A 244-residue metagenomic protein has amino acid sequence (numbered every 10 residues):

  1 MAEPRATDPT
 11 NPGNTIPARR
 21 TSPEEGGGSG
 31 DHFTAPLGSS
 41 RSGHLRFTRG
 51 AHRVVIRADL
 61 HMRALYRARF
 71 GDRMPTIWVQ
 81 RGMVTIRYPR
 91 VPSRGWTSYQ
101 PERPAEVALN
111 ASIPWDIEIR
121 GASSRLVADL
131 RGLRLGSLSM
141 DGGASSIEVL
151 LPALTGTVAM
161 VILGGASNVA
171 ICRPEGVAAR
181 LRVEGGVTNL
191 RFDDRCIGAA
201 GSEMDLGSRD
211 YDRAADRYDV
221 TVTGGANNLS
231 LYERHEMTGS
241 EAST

Functional and structural regions predicted by a protein language model:
M1-T34, G239-T244: Gly/Pro-rich, low-complexity intrinsically disordered segments
G28-G38, I56-M74, W78-P101, E148-T244: Short, surface-exposed interaction patches in beta-rich subdomains that mediate adhesion/assembly near membranes
L37-S39, R49, L109: Alpha-helical transmembrane segments and their helix-helix packing motifs
L45-F47, V55: Short acidic/polar, Gly/Pro-enriched loop/turn segments located at secondary-structure boundaries
Q100, N110-P114, R120-S123, D129-S145 (+4 more regions): Extended beta-solenoid/beta-helix repeat architectures
